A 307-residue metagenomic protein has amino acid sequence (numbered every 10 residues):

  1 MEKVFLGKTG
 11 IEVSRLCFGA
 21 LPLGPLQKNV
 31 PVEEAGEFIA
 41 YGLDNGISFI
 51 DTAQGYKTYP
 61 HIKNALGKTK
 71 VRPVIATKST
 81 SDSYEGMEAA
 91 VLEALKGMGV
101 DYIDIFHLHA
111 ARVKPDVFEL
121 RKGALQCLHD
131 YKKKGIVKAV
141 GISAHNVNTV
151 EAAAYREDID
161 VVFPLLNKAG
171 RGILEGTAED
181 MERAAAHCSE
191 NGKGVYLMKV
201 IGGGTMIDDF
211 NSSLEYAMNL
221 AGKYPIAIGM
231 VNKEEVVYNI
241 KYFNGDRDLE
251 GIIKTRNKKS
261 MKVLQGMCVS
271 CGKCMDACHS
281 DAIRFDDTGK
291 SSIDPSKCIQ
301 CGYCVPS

Functional and structural regions predicted by a protein language model:
M1-P73, K133: N-terminal binding-site loop/beta-alpha segment at the start of enzyme catalytic domains that lines or forms
L6, F18, A35, I50 (+8 more regions): Conserved, mostly hydrophobic/aromatic
L26-Q27, A40, D44, K63 (+2 more regions): Glycine/proline-rich, positively charged, aromatic-decorated active-site loop/lid region on the catalytic face
L43-D44, K132, R156, E190-E250 (+2 more regions): Conserved short secondary-structure transition element at the edge of the structured enzyme core that lines
S48-A53, A76-T77, K138-G141, L197-K199 (+1 more regions): Short catalytic-loop micro-motif centered on adjacent basic/acidic residues
R72-T77, I159-N167, D246-I253: Short hydrophobic/aromatic-enriched beta-strand-loop microsegments
G192, K199, S296-S307: Flanking helices and flexible, charged tails adjoining ferredoxin-like Fe-S electron-transfer domains in multi-subunit
E250-S270, D281-G302: Ferredoxin-like iron-sulfur electron-transfer modules
